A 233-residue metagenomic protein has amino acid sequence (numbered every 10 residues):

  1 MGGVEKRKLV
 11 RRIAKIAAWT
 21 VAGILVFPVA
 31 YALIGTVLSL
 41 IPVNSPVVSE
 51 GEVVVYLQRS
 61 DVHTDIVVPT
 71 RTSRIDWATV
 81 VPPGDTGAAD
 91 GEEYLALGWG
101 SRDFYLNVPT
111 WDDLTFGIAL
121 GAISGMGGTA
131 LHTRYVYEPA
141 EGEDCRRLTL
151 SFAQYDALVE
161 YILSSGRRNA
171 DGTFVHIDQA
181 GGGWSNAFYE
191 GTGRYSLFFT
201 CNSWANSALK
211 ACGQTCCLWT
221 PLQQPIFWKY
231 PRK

Functional and structural regions predicted by a protein language model:
G2-V37, V43, S164-K233: Activation targets extended, charge/polar-rich intrinsically disordered C-terminal tails
T36-V54: Alpha-helical transmembrane signal-anchor/signal-peptide segments
S45, L57-T149: Glycine-rich catalytic cores of cysteine/serine-nucleophile enzymes that process amide/ester linkages in cell-envelope
V80-P83, D90-E93, L120-S124, Y155-L158 (+3 more regions): Glycine-rich loops and low-complexity Gly/Arg-rich segments that provide flexible linkers or classic glycine-based
W111-A119, D156-G166, G182-N186: Short, mixed-charge, low-aromatic patches
E141-S151, A187-S196: Second-shell loop/turn segments in exported
C145-D171: Internal catalytic-core helix/loop-beta-alpha segment that presents or stabilizes conserved functional determinants
